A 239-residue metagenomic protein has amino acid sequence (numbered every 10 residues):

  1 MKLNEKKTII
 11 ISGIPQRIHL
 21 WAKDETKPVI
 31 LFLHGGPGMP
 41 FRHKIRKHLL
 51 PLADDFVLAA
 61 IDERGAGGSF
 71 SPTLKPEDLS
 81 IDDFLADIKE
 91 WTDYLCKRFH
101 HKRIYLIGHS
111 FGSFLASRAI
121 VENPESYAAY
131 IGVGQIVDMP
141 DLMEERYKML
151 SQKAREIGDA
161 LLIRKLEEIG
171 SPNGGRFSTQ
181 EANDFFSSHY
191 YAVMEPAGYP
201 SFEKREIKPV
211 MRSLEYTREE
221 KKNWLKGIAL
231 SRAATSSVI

Functional and structural regions predicted by a protein language model:
I11-A22: A short loop-to-beta-strand scaffold at the N-terminal edge of the catalytic core in hydrolase folds
K27-G36: Short beta-strand element of the alpha/beta-hydrolase
P37-L49: The serine-hydrolase catalytic nucleophile loop
L52-S71: Conserved alpha/beta-hydrolase
D83-R103: Conserved acidic catalytic loop of the alpha/beta-hydrolase fold
H101-E144: Conserved hydrolase catalytic core segment
A129-N173: A catalytic-pocket lid/entrance helix-loop region that shapes and gates access to the active site across common
A160-I239: Alpha/beta-hydrolase
